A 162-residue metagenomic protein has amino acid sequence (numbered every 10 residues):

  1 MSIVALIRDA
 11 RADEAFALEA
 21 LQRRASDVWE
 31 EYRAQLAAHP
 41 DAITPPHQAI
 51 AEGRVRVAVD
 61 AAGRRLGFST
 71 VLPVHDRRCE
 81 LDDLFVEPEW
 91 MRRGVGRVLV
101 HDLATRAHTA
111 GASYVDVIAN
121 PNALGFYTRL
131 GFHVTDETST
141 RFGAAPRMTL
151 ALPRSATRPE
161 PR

Functional and structural regions predicted by a protein language model:
M1-D13, L152-R162: Conserved N-terminal entry element of GNAT/NAT acetyltransferase domains
D9-D83, E87-P88, V100-D102, R106 (+2 more regions): Acetyl-CoA-dependent GNAT
P88, R92, A112: Glycine-rich ATP-lid loops
R93, R97, H101: Residues forming the Rossmann-fold NAD(P)(H) cofactor-binding site
A107-N120: Conserved GNAT acetyl-CoA-binding A-motif
D116-I118, H133-L150: Conserved catalytic-core motifs of GNAT/GCN5-like acyltransferases
Y127, F132: Conserved active-site tyrosine of GNAT-family acetyltransferases
